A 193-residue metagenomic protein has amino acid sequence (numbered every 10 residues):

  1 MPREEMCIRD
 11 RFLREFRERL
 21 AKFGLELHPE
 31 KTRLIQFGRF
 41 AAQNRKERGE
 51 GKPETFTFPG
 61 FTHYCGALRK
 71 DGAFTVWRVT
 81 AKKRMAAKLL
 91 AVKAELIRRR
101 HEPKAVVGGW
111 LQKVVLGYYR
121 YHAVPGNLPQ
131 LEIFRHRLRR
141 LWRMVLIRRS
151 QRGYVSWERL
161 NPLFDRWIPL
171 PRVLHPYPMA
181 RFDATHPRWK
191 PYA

Functional and structural regions predicted by a protein language model:
M1-A193: Non-catalytic terminal/accessory segments
